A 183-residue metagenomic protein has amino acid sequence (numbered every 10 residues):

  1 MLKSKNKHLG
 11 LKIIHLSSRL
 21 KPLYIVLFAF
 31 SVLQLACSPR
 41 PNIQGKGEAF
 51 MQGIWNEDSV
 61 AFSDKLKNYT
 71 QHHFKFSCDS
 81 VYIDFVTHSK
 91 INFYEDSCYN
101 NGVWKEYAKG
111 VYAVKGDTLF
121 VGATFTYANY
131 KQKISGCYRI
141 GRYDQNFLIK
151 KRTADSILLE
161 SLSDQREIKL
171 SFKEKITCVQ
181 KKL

Functional and structural regions predicted by a protein language model:
M1-M51, W55: Bacterial Sec-dependent N-terminal signal peptides
L2, C37-K109, A113-K115, F120-L183: Lipid interaction determinants
